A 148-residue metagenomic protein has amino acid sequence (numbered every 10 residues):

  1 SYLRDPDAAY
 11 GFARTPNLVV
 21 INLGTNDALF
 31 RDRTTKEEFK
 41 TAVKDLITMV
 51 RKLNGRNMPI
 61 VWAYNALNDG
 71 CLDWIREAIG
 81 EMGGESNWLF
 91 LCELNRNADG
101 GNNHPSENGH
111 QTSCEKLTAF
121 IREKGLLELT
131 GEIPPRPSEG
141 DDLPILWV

Functional and structural regions predicted by a protein language model:
S1-T41, A66-L72, H104: Conserved SGNH/GDSL esterase-like catalytic core that processes O-acyl groups on lipids and polysaccharides
L3-R14, T48-G55, K124-L129: Surface-exposed acidic, glycine-flexible loop patches that form ligand/cofactor-binding and adhesion interfaces
N17-N22, P59-A63, W88-E93: Structural recognition of the beta-strand scaffold that forms the well-ordered cores of secreted hydrolase catalytic
N22, N26, L46-M49, L53: Short hydrophobic alpha-helical module
E38-T41, D45, T112: A general alpha-helical scaffold signature found inside nucleotide-binding enzyme cores
V43-T48, R76: Generic structural signal for well-ordered alpha-helices, preferentially at hydrophobic/aromatic core positions
M49-P59, I79-S86: A structural motif corresponding to the C-terminal end of an alpha-helix and its immediate exit/capping segment
A66-W147: Catalytic His-Asp segment of secreted/periplasmic serine-dependent ester chemistry enzymes
